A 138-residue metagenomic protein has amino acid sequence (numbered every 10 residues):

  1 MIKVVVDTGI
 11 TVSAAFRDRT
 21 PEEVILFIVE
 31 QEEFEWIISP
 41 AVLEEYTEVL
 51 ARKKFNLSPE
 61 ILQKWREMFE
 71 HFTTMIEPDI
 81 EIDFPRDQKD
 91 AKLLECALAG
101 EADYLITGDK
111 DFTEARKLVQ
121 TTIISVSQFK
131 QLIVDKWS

Functional and structural regions predicted by a protein language model:
M1-R19: Metal-dependent nucleic-acid phosphoesterase active-site entry motif
V6, P21-A51: PIN/NYN-family metal-dependent endoribonuclease catalytic core
V6-T8, I38-S39, G108-D109, S125: A secondary-structure boundary/capping signal
I10-T11, V42, D111-F112: Alpha-helix capping/helix-boundary segments
T20, I37, E60, F84 (+1 more regions): Residues at secondary-structure transition points
F55-S58: Membrane interface segments of multi-pass transport proteins and intramembrane proteases
H71-Y104: Active-site neighborhoods of divalent-metal-dependent phosphate/nucleic-acid chemistry enzymes
G100, K110-S138: Acidic, PIN/NYN-like endoribonuclease modules and their adjacent C-terminal/linker elements
